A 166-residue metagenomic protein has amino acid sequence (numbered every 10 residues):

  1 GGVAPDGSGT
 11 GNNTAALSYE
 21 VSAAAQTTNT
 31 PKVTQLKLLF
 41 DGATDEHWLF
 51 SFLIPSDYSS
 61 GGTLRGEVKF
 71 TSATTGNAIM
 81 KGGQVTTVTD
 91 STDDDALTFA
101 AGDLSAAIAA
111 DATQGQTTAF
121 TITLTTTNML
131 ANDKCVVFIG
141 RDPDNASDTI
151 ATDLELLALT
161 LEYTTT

Functional and structural regions predicted by a protein language model:
G1-D41: N-terminal leader/pro-regions and domain N-caps
Q35, F40-Y58: Short beta-strands within extracellular/lumenal beta-sheet-rich domains
S56-S60, F70-A78, T89-S91, N145-S147: Extended, low-complexity, turn-rich repeat/linker tracts enriched in Gly/Pro/Ser/Thr and Asp/Glu that occur
G62, T75-G82, T152-L156: Short coil-to-beta strand junction motifs in C2/discoidin
K69-T74, G82-T92, T160-T166: Short edge-strand/loop segments of extracellular domains
D93-N128: Extracellular carbohydrate recognition and processing domains and analogous Trp-centered ligand-binding platforms
Q116-A146: Cysteine-clustered segments with highest specificity for TGF-beta superfamily mature ligands
G140-T166: Proprotein-processing/basic-patch segments
